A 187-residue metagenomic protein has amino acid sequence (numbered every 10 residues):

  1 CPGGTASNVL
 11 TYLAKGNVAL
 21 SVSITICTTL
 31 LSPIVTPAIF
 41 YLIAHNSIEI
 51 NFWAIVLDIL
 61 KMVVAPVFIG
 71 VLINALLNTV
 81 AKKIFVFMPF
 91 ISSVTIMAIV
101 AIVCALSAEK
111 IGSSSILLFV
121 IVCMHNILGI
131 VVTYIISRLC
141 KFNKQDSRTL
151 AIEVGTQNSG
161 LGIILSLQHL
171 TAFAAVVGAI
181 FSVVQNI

Functional and structural regions predicted by a protein language model:
C1-I187: Alpha-helical transmembrane segments of multi-pass small-molecule/ion transporters
